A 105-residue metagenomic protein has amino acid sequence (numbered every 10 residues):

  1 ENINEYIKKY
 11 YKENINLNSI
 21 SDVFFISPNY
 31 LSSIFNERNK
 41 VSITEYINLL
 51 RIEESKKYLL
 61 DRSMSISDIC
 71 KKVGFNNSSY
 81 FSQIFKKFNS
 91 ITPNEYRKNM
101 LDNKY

Functional and structural regions predicted by a protein language model:
E1-F25, E37: Membrane-proximal linker segments that couple transmembrane helices to downstream signaling/catalytic modules
N4-E5, K9, E37-N76, K98-Y105: Terminal helix-turn-helix DNA-binding modules in bacterial transcription factors
Y10-I15, S42-I43, T92-P93: Short helix/strand-capping hinge loops at secondary-structure junctions that flank key functional elements
N18, N29, S65-D68, S78-S79 (+1 more regions): Residues within helix-turn-helix
V23-F24, L31, V73: Core residues of bacterial helix-turn-helix
L31, F35, Y80-F81, F85: Short hydrophobic/aromatic patch on the recognition helix
Q83-Y105: …primarily DNA-binding HTH/wHTH and HhH modules…
